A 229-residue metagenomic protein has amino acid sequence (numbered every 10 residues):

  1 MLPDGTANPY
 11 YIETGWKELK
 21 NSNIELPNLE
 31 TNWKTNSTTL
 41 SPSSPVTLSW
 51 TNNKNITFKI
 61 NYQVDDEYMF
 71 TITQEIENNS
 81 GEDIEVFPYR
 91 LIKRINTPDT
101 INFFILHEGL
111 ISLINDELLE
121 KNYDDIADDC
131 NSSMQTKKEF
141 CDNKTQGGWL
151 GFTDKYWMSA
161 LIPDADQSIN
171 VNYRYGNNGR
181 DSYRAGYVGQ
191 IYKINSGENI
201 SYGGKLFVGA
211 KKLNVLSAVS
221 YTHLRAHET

Functional and structural regions predicted by a protein language model:
M1-Y221: Soluble non-transmembrane domains of integral membrane proteins
T222-T229: Conserved small/polar residues in nucleotide/adenosyl-binding loops
